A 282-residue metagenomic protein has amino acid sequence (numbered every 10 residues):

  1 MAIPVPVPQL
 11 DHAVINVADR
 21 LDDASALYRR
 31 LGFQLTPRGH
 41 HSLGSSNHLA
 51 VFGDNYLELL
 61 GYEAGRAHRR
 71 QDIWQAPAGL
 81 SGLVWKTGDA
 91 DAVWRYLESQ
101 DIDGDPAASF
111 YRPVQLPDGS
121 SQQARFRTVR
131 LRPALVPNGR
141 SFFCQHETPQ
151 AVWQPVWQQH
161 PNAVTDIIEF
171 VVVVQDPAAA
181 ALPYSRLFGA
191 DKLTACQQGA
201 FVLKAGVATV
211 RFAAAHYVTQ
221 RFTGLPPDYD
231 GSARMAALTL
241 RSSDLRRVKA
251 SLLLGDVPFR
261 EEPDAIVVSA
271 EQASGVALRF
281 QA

Functional and structural regions predicted by a protein language model:
A2-L10, I15-T36, F52-F110, L116-Q198 (+1 more regions): Glyoxalase I/VOC metalloenzyme domain signal
Q34, R38-H48: Short, surface-exposed recognition loops and adjoining beta-strand edges that mediate ligand/DNA contacts, enriched
